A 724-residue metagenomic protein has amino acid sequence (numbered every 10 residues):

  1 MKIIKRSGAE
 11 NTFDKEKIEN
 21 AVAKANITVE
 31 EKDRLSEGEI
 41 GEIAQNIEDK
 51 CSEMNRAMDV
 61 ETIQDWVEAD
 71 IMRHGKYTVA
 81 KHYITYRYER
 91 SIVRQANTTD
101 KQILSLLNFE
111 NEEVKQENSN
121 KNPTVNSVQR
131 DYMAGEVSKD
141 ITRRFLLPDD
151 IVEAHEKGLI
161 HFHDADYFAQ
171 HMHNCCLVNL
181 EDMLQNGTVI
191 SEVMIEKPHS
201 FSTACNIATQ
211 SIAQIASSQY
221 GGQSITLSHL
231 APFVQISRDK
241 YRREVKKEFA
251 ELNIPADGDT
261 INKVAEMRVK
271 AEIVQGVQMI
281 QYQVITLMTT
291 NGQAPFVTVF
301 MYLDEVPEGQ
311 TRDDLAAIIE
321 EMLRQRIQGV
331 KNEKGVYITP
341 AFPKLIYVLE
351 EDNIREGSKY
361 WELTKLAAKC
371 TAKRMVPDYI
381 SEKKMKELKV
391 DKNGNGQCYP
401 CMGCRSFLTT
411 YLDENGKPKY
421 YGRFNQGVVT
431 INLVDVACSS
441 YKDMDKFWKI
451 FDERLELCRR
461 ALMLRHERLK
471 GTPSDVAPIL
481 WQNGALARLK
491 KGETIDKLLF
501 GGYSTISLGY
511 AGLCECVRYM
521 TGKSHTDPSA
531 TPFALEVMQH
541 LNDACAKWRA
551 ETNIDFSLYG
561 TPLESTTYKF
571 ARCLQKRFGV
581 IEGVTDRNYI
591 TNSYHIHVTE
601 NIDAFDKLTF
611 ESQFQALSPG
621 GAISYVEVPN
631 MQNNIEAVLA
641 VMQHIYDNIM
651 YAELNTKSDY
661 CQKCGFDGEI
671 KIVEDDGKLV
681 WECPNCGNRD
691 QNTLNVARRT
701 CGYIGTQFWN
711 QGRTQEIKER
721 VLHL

Functional and structural regions predicted by a protein language model:
M1-F109, K718-H723: Charged, amphipathic alpha-helical regulatory modules used for macromolecular assembly or allosteric control
F13-E16, G422, A697: Non-cofactor substrate-recognition interfaces
A23, V434-C438, C516-Y519: Short connector loops/turns at beta-strand edges and beta->alpha or beta->beta junctions
E89-V93, T99-G502, K523, D527-R689 (+1 more regions): Conserved catalytic cores of very large enzyme subunits
I273-V274, Q281, Y519, R713-K718: Metallocofactor- and cofactor-centric catalytic cores in central/energy metabolism, strongly enriched
I506-Y519, Q539, R699: Contiguous, well-ordered alpha-helical segments that form the cores/surfaces of helical PPI scaffolds
N685-L724: Long insertion/accessory domains within large nucleic-acid-processing enzymes
